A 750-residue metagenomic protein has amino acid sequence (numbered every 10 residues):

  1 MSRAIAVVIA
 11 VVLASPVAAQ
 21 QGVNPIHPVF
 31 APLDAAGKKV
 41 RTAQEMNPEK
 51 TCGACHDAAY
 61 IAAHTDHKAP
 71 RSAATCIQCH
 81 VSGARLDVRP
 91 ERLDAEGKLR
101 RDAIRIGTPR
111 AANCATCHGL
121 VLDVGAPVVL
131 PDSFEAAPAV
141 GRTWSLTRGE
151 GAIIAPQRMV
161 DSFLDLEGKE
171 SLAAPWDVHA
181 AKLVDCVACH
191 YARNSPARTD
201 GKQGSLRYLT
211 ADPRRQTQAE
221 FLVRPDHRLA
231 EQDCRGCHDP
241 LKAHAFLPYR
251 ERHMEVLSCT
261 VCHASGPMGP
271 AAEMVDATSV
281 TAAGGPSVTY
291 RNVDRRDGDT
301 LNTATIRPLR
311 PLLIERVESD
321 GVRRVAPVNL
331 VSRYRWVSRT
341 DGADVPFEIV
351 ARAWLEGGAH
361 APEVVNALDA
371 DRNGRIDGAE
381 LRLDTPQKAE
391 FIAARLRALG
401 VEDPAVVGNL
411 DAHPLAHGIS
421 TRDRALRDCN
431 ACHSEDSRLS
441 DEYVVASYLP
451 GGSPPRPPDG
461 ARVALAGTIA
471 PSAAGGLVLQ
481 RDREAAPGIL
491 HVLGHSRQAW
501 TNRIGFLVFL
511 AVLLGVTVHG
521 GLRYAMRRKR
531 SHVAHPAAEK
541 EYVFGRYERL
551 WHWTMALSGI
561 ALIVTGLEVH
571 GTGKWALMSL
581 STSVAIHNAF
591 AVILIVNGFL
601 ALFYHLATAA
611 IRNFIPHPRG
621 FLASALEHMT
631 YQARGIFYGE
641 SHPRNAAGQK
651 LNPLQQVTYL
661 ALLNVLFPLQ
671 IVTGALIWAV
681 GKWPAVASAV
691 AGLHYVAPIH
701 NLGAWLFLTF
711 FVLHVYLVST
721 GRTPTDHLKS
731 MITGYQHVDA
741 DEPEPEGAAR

Functional and structural regions predicted by a protein language model:
M1-A4: Positively charged n-region of N-terminal signal peptides that target proteins for export
A6-P16: Bacterial N-terminal signal peptides
V7, C52, G374, R382 (+2 more regions): A generic structural micro-environment signature that highlights single residues at secondary-structure boundaries
A14, Q20, A74-C79, C114-C117 (+6 more regions): Generic low-polarity alpha-helical segments
S15, N24-H27, A31, W683 (+1 more regions): Intrinsic-disorder/low-complexity coil detector
Q20-V533, S624-T658, A748-R750: C-type cytochrome heme-c attachment and multiheme electron-transfer modules
V463-H495, N502-R750: Membrane-embedded alpha-helical bundles that constitute the cytochrome b-like, heme-associated redox core of multi-pass
